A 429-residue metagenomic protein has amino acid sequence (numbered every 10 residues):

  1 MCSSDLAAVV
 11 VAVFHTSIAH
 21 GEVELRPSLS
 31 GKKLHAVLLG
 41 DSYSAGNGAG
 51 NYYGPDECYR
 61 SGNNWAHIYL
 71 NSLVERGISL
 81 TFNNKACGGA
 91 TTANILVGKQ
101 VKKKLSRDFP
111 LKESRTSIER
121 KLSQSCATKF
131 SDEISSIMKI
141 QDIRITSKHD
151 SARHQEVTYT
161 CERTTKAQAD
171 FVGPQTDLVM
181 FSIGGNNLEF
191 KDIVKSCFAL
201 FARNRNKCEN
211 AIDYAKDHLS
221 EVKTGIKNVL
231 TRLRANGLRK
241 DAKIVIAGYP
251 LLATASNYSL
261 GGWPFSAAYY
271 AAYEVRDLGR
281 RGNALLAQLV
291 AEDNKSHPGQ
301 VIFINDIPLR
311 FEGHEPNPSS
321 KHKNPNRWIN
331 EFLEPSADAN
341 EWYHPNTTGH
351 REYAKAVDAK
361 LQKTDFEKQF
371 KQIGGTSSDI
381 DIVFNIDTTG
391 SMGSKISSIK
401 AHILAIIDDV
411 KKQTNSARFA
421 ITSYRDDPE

Functional and structural regions predicted by a protein language model:
M1-S3: Short, small-residue-biased leader/transition segments that mark boundaries at the very start of proteins
E24-G89, A93-L96, K104, P110 (+4 more regions): Serine-esterase "nucleophile elbow" of acetyl-processing enzymes
H35-N47, T81-A86, D177-S182, N187-E189 (+6 more regions): Structural recognition of the beta-strand scaffold that forms the well-ordered cores of secreted hydrolase catalytic
A45-N51, K102-K121, C126-D217, P250-W263: Oxyanion-hole/transition-state-stabilizing segment in secreted/luminal serine hydrolases and related acyltransferases
G46-Y52, N206-N210, S266-A268, T376-T389: Acidic/histidine-rich, surface-exposed loop or edge segments in extracytoplasmic proteins
Y52-Y59, I212-L219, A272-V275, D338-P345 (+1 more regions): Second-shell loop/turn segments in exported
S79-T160, S182, K191, K371-E429: Divalent cation-coordinating acidic motifs and surrounding scaffolds that mediate Ca2+/Mg2+/Mn2+/Zn2+-dependent binding
P250-E367: Catalytic His-Asp segment of secreted/periplasmic serine-dependent ester chemistry enzymes
